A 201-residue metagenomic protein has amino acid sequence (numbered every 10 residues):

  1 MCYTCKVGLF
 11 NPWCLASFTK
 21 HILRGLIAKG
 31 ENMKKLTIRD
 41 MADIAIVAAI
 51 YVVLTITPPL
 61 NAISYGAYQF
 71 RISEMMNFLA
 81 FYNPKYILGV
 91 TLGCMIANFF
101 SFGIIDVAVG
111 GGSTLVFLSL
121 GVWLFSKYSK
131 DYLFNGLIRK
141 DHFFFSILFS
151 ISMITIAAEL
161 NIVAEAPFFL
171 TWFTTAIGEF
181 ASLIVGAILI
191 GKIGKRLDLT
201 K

Functional and structural regions predicted by a protein language model:
C2-C5, C14: Cysteine-centered motifs
W13-N32: Short, Lys/Arg-enriched N-terminal segments with co-localized hydrophobic residues within the first ~10-30 amino acids
M33-K85: Hydrophobic transmembrane alpha-helices
M41-A45, K85, G89, D106-V107 (+2 more regions): Small-residue packing motifs within transmembrane alpha-helices
Y51, V90-N98: Small-polar-interrupted transmembrane alpha-helices in polytopic inner-membrane proteins
I56-A67, M75, M95-K201: Membrane-embedded alpha-helical hairpins and interfacial helices in multi-pass inner-membrane proteins
Y82-V90, S152-M153: A generic, lipid-embedded transmembrane alpha helix
